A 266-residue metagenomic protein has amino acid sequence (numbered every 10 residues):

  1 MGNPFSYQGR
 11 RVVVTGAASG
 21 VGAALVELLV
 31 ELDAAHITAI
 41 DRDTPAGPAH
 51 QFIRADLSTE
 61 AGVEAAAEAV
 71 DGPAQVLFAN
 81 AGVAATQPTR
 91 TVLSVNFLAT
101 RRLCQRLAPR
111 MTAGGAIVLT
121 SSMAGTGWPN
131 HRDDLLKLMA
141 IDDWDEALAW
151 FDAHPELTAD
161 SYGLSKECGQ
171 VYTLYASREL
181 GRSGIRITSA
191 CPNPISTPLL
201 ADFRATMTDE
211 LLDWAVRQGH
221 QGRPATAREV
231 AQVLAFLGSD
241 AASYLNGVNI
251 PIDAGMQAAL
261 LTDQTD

Functional and structural regions predicted by a protein language model:
G2-N3, N246-D266: Short C-terminal tail/terminal secondary-structure segment of NAD(P)H-dependent dehydrogenase/reductase domains
R11, A18-S19: Conserved glycine-rich cofactor-binding loop
G47-A61: Rossmann-fold cofactor-recognition segment
A84-A85, R90, A116-R182, P194-I195: Catalytic loop of short-chain dehydrogenase/reductase
R102, T158-Y162, E167-Q170, S189 (+3 more regions): C-terminal helical subdomain
P109, R178-E179, S243: Alpha-helical segment proximal to the catalytic Tyr-Lys
G114, R186, L245-G247: Short, small/polar-rich loop/turn modules that mediate ligand/substrate recognition or access, typified
